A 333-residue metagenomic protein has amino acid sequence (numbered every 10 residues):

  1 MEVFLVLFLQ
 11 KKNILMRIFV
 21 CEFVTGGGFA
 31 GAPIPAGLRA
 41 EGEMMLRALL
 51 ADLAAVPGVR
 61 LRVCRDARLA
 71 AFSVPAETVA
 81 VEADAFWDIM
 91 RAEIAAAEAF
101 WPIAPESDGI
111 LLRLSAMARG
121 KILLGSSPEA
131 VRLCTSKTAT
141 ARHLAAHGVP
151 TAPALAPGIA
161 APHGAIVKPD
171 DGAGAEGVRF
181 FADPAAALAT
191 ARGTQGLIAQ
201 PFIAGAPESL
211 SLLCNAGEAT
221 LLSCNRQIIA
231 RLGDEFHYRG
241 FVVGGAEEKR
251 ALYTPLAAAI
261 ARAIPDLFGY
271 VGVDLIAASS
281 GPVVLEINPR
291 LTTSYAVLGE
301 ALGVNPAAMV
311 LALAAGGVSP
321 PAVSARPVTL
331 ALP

Functional and structural regions predicted by a protein language model:
M1-L15: Subset of Sec-pathway N-terminal targeting signals
M16-L38: Nucleotide-activated donor-dependent transferases that construct or modify glycoconjugates
R17-F19, E98-A99, C224: Structural motif
P33-L53: Short catalytic helix/loop segments, enriched in acidic residues and glycine and frequently bearing histidine
D52-L53, R60-A154: Conserved N-proximal alpha/beta basic substrate-recognition cap immediately N-terminal to, or forming the N-lobe
P128-P207, C214-L222, R239-A258: Active-site nucleotide/adenylate-binding loops and adjacent lid/helix of ATP-dependent enzymes
P201-P265, Y270, A277, N288-A314 (+2 more regions): ATP-dependent carboxylate/phosphate-activation module, predominantly the ATP-grasp catalytic core and closely related
G281-V283: Conserved protein kinase catalytic/activation segment
